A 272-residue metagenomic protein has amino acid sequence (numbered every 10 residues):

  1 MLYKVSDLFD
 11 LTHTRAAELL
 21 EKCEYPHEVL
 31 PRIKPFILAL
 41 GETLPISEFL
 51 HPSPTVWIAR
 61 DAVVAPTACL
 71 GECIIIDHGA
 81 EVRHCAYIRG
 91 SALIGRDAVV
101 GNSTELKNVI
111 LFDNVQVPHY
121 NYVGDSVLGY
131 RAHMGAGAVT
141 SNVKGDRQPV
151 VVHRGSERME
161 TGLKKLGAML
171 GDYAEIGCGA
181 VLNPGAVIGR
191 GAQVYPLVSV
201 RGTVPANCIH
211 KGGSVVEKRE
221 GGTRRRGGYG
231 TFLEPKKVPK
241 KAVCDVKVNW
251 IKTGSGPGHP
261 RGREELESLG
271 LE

Functional and structural regions predicted by a protein language model:
M1-T55, G191, L197, A206-C208 (+1 more regions): Terminal amphipathic alpha-helical/low-complexity segments used for targeting or macromolecular assembly
A17-E18, L111-D113, P118-P235, C244: Glycine-rich hexapeptide-repeat left-handed beta-helix
L44-E48, D61, E157-M159: Short gly/ser/thr-rich secondary-structure transition/capping motifs
W57, I75, L93, M169 (+1 more regions): ABC ATPase A-loop
R60-S103: Glycine-rich active-site/cofactor-binding loop and its immediate structural neighborhood
C73-I74, A80, S91, T104 (+4 more regions): Pentapeptide-repeat beta-helix register
I94-N114, P118: Hydrophobic, well-structured mid-protein blocks that either form specific transmembrane helices
